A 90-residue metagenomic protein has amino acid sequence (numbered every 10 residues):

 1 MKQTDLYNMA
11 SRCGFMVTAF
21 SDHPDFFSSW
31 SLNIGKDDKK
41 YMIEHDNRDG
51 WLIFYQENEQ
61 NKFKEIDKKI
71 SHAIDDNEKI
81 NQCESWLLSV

Functional and structural regions predicted by a protein language model:
M1-K36, N58-I80, L87-V90: Negatively charged, low-complexity tracts enriched in Asp/Glu with abundant Ser/Thr
K39-E57: Short, conserved beta-strand/beta-arch hydrophobic-aromatic motifs that form part of recognition grooves or interface
